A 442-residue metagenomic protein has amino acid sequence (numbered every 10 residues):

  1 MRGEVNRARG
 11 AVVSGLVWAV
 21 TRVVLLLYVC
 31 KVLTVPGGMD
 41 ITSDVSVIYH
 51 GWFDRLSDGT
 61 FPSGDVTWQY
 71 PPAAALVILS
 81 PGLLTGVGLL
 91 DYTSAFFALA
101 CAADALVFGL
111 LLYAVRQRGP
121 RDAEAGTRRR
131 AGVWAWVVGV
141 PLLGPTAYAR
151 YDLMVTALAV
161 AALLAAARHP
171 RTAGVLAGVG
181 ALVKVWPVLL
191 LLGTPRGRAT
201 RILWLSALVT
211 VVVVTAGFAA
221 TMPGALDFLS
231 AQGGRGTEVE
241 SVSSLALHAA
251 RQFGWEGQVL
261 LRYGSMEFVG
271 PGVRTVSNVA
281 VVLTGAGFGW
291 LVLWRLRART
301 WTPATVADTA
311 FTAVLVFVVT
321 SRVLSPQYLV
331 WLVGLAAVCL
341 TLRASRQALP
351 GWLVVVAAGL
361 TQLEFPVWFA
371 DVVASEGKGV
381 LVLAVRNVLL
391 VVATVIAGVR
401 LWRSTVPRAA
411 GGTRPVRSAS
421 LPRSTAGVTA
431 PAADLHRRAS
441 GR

Functional and structural regions predicted by a protein language model:
M1-S230, N278-R442: Multi-pass membrane glycosyltransferase architecture that uses lipid-linked
G51, D65-L90, T237-P271: Short hydrophobic/aromatic helix or loop-helix immediately within or flanking a transmembrane segment in polytopic
F268-V281: Membrane-water interface at loop-to-transmembrane-helix junctions
